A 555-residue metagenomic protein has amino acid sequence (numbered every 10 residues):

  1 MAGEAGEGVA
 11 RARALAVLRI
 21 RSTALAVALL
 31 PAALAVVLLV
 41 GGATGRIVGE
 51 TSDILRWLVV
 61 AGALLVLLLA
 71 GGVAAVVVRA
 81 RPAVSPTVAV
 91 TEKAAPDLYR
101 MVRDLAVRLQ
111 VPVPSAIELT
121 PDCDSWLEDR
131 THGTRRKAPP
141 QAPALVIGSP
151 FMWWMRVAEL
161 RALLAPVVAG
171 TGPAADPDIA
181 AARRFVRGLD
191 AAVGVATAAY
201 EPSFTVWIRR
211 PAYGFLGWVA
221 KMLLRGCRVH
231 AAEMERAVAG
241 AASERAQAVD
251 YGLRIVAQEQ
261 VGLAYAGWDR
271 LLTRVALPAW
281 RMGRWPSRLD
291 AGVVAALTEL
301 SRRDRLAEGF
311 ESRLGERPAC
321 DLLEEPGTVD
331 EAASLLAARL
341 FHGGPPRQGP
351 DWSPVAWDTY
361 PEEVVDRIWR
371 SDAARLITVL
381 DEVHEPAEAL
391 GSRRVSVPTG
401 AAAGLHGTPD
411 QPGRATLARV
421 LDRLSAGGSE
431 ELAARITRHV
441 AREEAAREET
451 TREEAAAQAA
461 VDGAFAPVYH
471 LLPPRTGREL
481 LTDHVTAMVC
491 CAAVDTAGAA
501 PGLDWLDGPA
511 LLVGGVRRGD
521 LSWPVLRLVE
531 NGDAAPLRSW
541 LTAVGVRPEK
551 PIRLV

Functional and structural regions predicted by a protein language model:
M1-G8, L145, W153: Short, charged cytosolic
R21-R46: Canonical alpha-helical transmembrane segments of integral membrane proteins
L39-V66, P211: Hydrophobic alpha-helical transmembrane segments
R56-V84, R103, R108: Transmembrane alpha-helices and immediately adjacent membrane-cytoplasm interface residues in multi-pass integral
R79-A180, R184: Peri-catalytic and regulatory segments of divalent metal-dependent proteins
R103-A106, A165, A169-P173, D190 (+2 more regions): An active-site-proximal "capping" alpha-helix that borders the catalytic cofactor pocket
A175-D176, R183-R209, S243: Post-HExxH zinc-binding segment in Zn-dependent metallohydrolases
T205-A232, G240-V555: Cytosolic-facing loops and C-terminal tails of multi-pass membrane proteins
